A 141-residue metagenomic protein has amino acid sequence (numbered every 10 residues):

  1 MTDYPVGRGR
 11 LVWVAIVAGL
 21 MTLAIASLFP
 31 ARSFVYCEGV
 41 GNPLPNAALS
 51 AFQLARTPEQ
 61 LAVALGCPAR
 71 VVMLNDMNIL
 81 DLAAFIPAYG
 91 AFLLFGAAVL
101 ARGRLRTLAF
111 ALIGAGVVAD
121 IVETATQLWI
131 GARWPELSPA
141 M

Functional and structural regions predicted by a protein language model:
P5-N46: N-terminal signal-anchor transmembrane alpha helix
V6, G66-A69, M73-D76, A101-L108 (+1 more regions): Juxtamembrane loop-transmembrane helix junctions in multi-pass integral membrane proteins, especially the extracellular
G7-G19, A98-V118: Interfacial segments of alpha-helical transmembrane regions
S33-N75: Extracytosolic (periplasmic/ER-lumenal) interhelical loops and adjacent juxtamembrane/interface segments of multi-pass
F34-E38, A101-G103, L128, A132-E136: Transmembrane helix-loop junctions in multipass membrane proteins, especially transporters and channels
D76-A91: Membrane-interface loop-to-helix entry segments
A84-A88, L108-A125: Lipid-exposed faces of alpha-helical membrane segments in multi-pass integral membrane proteins
A115-M141: Alpha-helical transmembrane segments of multi-pass integral membrane proteins, characterized by long hydrophobic
